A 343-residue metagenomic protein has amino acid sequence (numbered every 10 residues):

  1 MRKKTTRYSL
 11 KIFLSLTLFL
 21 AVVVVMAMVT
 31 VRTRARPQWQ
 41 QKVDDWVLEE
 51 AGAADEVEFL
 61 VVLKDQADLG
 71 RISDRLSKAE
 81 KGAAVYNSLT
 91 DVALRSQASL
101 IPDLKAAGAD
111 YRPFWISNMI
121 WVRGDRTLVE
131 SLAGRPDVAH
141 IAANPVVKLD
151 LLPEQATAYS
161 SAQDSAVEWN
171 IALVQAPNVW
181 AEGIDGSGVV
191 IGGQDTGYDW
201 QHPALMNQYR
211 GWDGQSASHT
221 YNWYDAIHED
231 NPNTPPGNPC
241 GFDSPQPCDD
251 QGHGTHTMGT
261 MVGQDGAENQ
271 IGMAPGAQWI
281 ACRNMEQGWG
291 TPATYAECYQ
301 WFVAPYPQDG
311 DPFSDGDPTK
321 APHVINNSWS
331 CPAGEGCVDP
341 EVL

Functional and structural regions predicted by a protein language model:
M1-S9: N-terminal secretory signal peptides that target proteins for export/translocation
S15-V25: Bacterial N-terminal signal peptides
T33-Q155: Inhibitory N-terminal propeptides of secreted protease zymogens
A35-Q38, G52-E56, I72-S73, H140 (+4 more regions): Subtilisin-like serine protease catalytic core
L60, V324-S328: Structural motif
K64-L69, R126-T127, V147-K148, T196-W200 (+4 more regions): Acidic glycine-/aspartate-rich tracts in secreted/extracellular proteins
K105-A109, A133-D137, Y198, V262-G266 (+2 more regions): Sec-exported extracytoplasmic/periplasmic mature domains
S330-L343: Substrate-binding/specificity loop regions of serine endopeptidase catalytic domains, predominantly subtilases
